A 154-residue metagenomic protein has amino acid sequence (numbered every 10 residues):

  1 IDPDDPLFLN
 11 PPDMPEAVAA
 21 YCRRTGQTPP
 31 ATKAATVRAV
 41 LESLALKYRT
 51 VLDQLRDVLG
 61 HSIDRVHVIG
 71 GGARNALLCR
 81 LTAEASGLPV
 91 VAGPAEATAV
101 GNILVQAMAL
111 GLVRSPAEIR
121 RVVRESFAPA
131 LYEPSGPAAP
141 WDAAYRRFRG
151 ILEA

Functional and structural regions predicted by a protein language model:
I1-A154: Glycine/Thr-rich phosphate-binding loops that ligate phosphate moieties of nucleotide and other phosphorylated ligands
